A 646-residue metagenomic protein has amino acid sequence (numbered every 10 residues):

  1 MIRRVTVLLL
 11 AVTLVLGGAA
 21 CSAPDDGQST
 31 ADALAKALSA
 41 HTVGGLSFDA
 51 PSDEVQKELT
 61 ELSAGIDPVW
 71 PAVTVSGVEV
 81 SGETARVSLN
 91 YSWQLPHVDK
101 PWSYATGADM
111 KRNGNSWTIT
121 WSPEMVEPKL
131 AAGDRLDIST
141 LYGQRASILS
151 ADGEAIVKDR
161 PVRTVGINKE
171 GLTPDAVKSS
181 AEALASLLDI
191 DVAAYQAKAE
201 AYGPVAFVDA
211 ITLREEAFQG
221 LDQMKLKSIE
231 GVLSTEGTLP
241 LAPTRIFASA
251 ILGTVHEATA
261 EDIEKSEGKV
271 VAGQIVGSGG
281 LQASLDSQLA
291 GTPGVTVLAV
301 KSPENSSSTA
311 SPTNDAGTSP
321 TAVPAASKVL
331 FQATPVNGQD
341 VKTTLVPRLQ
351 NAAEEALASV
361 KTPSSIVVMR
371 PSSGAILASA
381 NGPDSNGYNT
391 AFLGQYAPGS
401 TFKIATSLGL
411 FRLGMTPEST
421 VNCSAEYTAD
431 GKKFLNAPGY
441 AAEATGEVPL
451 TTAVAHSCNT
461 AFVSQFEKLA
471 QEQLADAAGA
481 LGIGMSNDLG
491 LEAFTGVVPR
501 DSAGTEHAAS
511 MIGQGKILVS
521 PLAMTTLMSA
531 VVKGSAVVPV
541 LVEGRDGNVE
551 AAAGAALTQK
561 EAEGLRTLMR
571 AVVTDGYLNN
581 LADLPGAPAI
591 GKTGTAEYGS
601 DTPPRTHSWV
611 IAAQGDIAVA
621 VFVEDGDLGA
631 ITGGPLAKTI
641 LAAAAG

Functional and structural regions predicted by a protein language model:
L9-G17: Bacterial N-terminal signal peptides
A20-P24: Bacterial signal peptide processing site
D25-A33, T42-S88: Short solvent-exposed beta->alpha transition segments
S47-D49, Q94-H97, R135-S139, T164-P174 (+12 more regions): Second-shell loop/turn segments in exported
V80-T140, L568: Exposed beta-sheet edge and beta->alpha loop/turn motif
N90, K111, T118-S122, V126-P128 (+4 more regions): Small/polar-residue-rich segments within soluble enzyme cores
E124-Y142, K158-I167, P174, A199-Y202 (+8 more regions): Short pre-catalytic segments that frame enzyme active sites
A316-V329, T362-Q395, G409-D625, G629: Beta-lactam-recognizing serine transpeptidase/beta-lactamase-like catalytic domain environment
